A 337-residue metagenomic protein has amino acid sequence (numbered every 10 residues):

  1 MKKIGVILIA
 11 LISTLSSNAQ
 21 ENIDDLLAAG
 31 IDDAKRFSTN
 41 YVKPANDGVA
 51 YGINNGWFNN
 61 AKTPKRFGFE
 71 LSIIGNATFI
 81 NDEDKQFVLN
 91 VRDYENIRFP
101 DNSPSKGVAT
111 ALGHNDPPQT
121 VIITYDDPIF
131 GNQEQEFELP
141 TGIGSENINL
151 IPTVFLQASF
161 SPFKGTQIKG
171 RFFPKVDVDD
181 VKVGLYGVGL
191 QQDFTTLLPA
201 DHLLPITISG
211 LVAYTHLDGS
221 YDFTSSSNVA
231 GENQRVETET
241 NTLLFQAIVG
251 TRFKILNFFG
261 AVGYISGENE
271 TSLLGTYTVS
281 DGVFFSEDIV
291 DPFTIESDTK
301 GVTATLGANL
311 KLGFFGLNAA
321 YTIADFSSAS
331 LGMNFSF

Functional and structural regions predicted by a protein language model:
A19-S105: N-terminal, post-signal peptide beta-strand-biased segments of exported outer-membrane/organellar beta-barrel and other
N59-F67, D82, T195-I208, K254-I255: Short loop/turn motifs that connect adjacent beta-strands in outer-membrane beta-barrel proteins
N60, L71-I73, L156-P162, V188-F194 (+5 more regions): Residues on the lipid-exposed face of transmembrane beta-strands in outer-membrane beta-barrel proteins
K65-F67, N149-V154, K182-V188, L204 (+4 more regions): Residues that define the transmembrane beta-barrel architecture of outer-membrane proteins
G75-F79, F172-V176, F194, V212-D218 (+5 more regions): Transmembrane beta-strands of outer-membrane beta-barrel pores
D84-Q86, G131-I148, D177-V183, T215-T242 (+2 more regions): Extracellular/periplasm-exposed beta-strand and loop segments of Gram-negative cell-envelope proteins, dominated by
K164-I168, L197-A200, I255-F258, F314-N318 (+1 more regions): Repeated loop/turn-to-beta-strand initiation elements of outer-membrane beta-barrel proteins
F259-F337: Outer membrane beta-barrel transmembrane domains
